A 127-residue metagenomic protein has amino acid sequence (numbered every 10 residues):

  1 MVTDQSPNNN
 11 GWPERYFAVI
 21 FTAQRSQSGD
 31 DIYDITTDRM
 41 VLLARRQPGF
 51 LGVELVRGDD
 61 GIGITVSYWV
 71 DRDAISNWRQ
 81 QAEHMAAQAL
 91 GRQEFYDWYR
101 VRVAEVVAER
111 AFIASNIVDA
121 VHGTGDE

Functional and structural regions predicted by a protein language model:
M1-I62, R72-Q80, Y96-E127: Short S/T/G/P-rich N-terminal loop/turn motif that feeds into the first structured element of a domain
I20, A87-L90: Residues that form generic nucleotide/phosphate-binding pockets
A89-G91, F95-D97: Short arginine-rich
